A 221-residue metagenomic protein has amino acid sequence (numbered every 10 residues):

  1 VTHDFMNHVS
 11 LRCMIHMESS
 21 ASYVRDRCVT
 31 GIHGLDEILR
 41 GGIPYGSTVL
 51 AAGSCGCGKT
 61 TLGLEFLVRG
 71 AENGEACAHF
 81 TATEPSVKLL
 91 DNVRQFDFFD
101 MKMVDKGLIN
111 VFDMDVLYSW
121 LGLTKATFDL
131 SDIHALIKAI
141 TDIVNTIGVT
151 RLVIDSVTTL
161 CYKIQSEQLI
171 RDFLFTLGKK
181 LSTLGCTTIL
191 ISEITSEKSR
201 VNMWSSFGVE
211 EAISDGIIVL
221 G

Functional and structural regions predicted by a protein language model:
E18-H33: N-terminal pre-Walker A segment at the start of P-loop NTPase domains
I38-M103: Walker A/P-loop NTP-binding active-site region of P-loop NTPases, recognizing the glycine-rich GxxxxGKT/S
G46, N73-A76, G107, L184-C186 (+1 more regions): Short glycine-/polar-rich loops that comprise or flank the Walker A/P-loop and associated switch/sensor motifs
E75-T159: Conserved inter-motif catalytic segment of the P-loop NTP-binding fold
C161-I170, V201: Conserved ATPase-coupling elements of RecA-like P-loop NTPase cores
S182, C186-G221: Phosphate-binding/switch region of NTP-binding enzymes
